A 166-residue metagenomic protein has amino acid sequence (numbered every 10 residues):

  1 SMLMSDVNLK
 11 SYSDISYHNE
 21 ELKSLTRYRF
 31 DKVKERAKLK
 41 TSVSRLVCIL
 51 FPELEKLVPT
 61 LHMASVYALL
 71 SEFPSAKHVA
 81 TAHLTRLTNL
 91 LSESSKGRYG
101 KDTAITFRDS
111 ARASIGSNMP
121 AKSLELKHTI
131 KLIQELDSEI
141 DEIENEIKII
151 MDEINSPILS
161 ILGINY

Functional and structural regions predicted by a protein language model:
S1-Y166: A detector of single, family-specific signature residues that are central to catalytic or substrate-handling motifs
